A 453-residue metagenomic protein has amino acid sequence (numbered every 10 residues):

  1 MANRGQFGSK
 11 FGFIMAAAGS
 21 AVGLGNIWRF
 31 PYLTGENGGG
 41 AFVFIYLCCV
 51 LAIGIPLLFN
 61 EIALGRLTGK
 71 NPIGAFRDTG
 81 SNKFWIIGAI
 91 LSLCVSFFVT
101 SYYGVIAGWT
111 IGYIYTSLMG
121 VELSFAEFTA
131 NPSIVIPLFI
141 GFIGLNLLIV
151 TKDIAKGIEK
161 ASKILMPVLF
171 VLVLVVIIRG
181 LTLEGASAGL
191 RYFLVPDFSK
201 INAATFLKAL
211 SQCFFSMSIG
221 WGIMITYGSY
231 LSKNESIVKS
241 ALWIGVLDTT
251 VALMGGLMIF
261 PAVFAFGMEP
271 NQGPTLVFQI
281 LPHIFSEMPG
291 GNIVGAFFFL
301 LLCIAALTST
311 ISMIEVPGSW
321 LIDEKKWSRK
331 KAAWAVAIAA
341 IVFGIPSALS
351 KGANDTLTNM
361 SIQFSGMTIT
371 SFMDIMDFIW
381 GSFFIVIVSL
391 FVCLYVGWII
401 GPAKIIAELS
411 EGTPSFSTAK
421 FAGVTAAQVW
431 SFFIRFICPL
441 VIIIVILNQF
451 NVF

Functional and structural regions predicted by a protein language model:
M1-W28, L57-I62, R66-T79, K83-I90 (+1 more regions): Membrane-interface "cap" regions at the ends of multi-pass membrane proteins
A2-N3, F7, F11, E159 (+3 more regions): Membrane-embedded translocation segments of transport machinery
R4, G74, A107-A130, L231-N234 (+6 more regions): Helix-loop-helix connectors at the membrane interface of multi-pass transporters/channels
R4-G5, Y32-N37, L67-L91, G104-T151 (+6 more regions): Inter-helical loop and helix-membrane interface segments of multi-pass membrane transporters/permeases
F11-C49, G228, V238-L242, V246-L247: Transmembrane helix-boundary motif of multi-pass solute transporters/channels
G54-N71, W85-F125, A306-W320, V386 (+2 more regions): Hydrophobic transmembrane alpha-helices that form the core helical bundles of multi-pass secondary transporters
L307-T310, A333-S347, K351, S365 (+2 more regions): Hydrophobic alpha-helical segments of multi-pass membrane transport proteins
S365-V396, A419-F453: A generic transmembrane alpha-helix motif of multi-pass inner-membrane proteins
